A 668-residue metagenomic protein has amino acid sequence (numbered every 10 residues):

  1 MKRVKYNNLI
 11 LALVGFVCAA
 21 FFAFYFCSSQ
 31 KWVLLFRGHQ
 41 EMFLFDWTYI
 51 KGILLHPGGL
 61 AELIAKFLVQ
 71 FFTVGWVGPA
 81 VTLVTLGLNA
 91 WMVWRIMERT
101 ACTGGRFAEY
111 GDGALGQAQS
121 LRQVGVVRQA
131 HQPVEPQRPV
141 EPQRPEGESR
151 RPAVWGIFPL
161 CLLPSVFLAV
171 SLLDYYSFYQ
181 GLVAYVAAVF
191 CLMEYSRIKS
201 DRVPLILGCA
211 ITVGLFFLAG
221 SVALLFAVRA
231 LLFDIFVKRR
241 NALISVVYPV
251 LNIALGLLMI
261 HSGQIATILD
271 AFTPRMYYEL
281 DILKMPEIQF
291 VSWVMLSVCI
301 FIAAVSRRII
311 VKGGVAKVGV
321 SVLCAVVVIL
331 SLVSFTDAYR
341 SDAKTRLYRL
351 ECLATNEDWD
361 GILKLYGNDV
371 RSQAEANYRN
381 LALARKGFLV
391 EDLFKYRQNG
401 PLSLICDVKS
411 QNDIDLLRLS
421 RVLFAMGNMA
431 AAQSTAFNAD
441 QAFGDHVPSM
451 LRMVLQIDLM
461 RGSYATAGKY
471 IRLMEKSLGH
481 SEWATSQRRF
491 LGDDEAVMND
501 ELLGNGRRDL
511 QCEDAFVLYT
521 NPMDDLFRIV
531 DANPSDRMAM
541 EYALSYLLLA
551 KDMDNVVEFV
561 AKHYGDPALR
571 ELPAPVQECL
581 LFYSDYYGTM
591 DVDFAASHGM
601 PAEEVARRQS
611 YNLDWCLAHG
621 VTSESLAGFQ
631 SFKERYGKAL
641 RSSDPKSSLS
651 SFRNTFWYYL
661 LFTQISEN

Functional and structural regions predicted by a protein language model:
K31-Q70, L255-V291: Membrane-interfacial interhelical loops
F36-H39, L54-G58, A153-V203, F217-A223 (+1 more regions): Membrane-interface micro-motifs in multi-pass membrane enzymes
L83-A101, F190-E194: Transmembrane-helix motifs of polytopic, lipid-linked glycan transferases
G111, G116-H131: Short Gly/Ser/Thr- and charged-rich N-terminal loops/segments that act as flexible capping/hinge elements
L218-A223, R239-I310: Membrane-embedded alpha-helical segments of integral membrane proteins
G314-A338: Internal/C-terminal transmembrane anchor helices
S334-Y519, M523, F527-M553, E558-F559: Soluble catalytic regions of membrane-associated enzymes that act on cell-envelope and secretory-pathway components
A384-C406, M460-Y470, H480-W483, L491-F516 (+3 more regions): Alpha-helical linker/edge segments of TPR/alpha-solenoid repeat scaffolds and analogous pre-/post-domain helices
